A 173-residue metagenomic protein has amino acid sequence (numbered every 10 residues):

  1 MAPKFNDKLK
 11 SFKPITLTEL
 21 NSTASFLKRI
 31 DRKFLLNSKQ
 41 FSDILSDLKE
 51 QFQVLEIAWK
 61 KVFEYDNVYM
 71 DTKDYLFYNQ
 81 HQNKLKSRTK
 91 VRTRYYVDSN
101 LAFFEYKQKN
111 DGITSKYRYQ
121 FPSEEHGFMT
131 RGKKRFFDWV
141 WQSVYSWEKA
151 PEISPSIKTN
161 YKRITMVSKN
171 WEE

Functional and structural regions predicted by a protein language model:
M1-E173: Phosphate-end processing signature that detects enzymes handling 5′-triphosphorylated RNA and polyphosphate
